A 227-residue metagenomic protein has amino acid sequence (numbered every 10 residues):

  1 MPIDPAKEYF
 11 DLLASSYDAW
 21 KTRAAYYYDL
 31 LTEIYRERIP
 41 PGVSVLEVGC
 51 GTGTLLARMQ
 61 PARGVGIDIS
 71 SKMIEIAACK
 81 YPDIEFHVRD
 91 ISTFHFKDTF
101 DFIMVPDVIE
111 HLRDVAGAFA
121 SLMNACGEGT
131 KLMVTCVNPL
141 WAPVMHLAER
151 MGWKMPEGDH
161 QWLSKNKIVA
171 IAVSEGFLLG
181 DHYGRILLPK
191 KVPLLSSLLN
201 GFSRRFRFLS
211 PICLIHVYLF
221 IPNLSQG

Functional and structural regions predicted by a protein language model:
M1-P40, P193: Conserved class I S-adenosyl-L-methionine
G42-G51: Conserved class I S-adenosyl-L-methionine
G51-S92: Class I SAM-dependent methyltransferase SAM/SAH-binding core
F96, L147-G152, N166, A170 (+1 more regions): A C-terminal cap/extension of S-adenosyl-L-methionine-dependent methyltransferases that defines the acceptor-substrate
M104: A conserved beta-strand element that flanks and buttresses the S-adenosyl-L-methionine
A116-K131: A short glycine-rich, Lys/Arg-flanked "PGG" loop and its adjoining helix->strand segment in the class I
V134-C136: Acidic carboxylate diad motif detector
P139-D159: Short, glycine-/aromatic-enriched active-site segment of Class I SAM-dependent methyltransferases
